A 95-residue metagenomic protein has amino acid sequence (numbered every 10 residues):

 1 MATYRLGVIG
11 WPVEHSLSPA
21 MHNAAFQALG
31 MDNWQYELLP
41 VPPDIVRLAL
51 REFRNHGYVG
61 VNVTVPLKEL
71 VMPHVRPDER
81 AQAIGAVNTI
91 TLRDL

Functional and structural regions predicted by a protein language model:
A2-L95: Phosphate/diphosphate ligand-binding glycine-rich loop within oxidoreductases
